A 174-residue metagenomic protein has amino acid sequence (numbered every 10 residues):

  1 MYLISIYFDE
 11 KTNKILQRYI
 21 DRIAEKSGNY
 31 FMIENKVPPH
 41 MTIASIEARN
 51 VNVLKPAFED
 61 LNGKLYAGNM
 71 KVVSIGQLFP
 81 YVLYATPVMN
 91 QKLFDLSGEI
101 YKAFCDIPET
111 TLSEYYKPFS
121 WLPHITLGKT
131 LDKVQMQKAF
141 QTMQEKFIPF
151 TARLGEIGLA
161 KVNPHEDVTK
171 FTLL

Functional and structural regions predicted by a protein language model:
M1-N69, K92-T151, V168-L174: Basic, often amphipathic N-terminal segments
L3, V82, E156: Short hydrophobic/aromatic beta-strand or adjacent loop that forms the aromatic wall/cage of a ligand/substrate-binding
Y7-D9, V73, V88, G155 (+2 more regions): A structural detector for beta-sheet-dominated domains
I75-F79, L154-V168: Glycine-rich beta-strand-turn "strand-cap" elements at beta-sheet edges
L78-Y81, S120-W121: Acidic/polar active-site rim loop that often engages polyanionic ligands
A85: Short, structured beta-strand-loop surface elements
M89, L131, N163: A broadly conserved detector of short glycine/acidic/proline-rich loop/turn motifs that flank catalytic sites and bind
